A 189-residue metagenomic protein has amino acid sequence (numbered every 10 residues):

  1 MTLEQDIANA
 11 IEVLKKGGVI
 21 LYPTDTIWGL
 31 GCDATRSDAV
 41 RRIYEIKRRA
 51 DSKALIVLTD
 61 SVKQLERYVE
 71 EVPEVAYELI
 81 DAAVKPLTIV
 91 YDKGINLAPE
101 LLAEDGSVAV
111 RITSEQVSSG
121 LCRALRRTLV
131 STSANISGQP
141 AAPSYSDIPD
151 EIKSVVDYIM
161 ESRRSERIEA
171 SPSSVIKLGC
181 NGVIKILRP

Functional and structural regions predicted by a protein language model:
M1-P189: Active-site-adjacent structural elements in enzyme catalytic cores
